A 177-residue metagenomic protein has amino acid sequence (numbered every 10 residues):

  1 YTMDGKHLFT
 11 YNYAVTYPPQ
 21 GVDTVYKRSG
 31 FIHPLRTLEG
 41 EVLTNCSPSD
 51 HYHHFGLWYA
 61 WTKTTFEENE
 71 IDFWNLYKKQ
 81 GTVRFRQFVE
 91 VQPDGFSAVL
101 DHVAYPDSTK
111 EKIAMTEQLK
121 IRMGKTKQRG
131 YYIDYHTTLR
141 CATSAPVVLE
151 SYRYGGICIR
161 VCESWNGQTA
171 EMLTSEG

Functional and structural regions predicted by a protein language model:
Y1, Y11, L35, L57 (+3 more regions): Generic structural hydrophobic/aromatic packing signal, biased to beta-strands
Y1-D4, T65, K78-V83, V89-V91 (+1 more regions): Extended, aromatic/histidine-rich regions of cofactor-dependent oxidoreductases associated with respiratory
Y1-H54, H136: Beta-strand-rich N-terminal accessory domains
K6, V99-D101, Q118-K120, H136-R140 (+1 more regions): Residue-level recognition of well-ordered beta-strand positions that form the cores of beta-sheet-rich folds across
H7-F9, E41-T44, V103-A114, N166-T169: Short, surface-exposed beta-strand/loop "edge" segments at domain boundaries and coil↔beta transitions
Y11-Y17, D23-Y26, P34, T126-L173: Acidic (Asp/Glu-rich), glycine- and aromatic
S49-R129: Extended, loop-rich substrate-binding clefts of extracytoplasmic carbohydrate-active enzymes
